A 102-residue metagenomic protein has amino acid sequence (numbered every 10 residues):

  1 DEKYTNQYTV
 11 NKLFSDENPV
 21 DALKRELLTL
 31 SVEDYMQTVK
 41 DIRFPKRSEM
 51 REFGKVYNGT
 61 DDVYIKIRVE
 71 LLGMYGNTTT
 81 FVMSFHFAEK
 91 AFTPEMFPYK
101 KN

Functional and structural regions predicted by a protein language model:
D1-R47: Compact soluble domain cores
T29-N77: Functional cores of ribonucleases/endoribonucleases
D62-V63, R68-N102: Enriched for short, Lys/Arg-rich terminal
